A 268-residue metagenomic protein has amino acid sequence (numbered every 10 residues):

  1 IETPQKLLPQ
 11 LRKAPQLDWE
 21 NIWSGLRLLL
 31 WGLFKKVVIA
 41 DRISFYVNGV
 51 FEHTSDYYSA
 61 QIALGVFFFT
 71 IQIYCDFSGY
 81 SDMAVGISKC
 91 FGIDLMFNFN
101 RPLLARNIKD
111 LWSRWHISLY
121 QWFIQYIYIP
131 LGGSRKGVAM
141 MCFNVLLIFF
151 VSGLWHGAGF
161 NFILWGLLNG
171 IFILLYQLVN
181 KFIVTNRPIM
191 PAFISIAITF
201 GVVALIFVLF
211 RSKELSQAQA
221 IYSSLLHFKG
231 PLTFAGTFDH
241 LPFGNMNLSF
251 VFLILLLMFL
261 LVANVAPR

Functional and structural regions predicted by a protein language model:
I1-F259, V265-R268: Membrane-embedded transmembrane alpha-helical bundles that form the catalytic cores of multi-pass lipid-modifying
